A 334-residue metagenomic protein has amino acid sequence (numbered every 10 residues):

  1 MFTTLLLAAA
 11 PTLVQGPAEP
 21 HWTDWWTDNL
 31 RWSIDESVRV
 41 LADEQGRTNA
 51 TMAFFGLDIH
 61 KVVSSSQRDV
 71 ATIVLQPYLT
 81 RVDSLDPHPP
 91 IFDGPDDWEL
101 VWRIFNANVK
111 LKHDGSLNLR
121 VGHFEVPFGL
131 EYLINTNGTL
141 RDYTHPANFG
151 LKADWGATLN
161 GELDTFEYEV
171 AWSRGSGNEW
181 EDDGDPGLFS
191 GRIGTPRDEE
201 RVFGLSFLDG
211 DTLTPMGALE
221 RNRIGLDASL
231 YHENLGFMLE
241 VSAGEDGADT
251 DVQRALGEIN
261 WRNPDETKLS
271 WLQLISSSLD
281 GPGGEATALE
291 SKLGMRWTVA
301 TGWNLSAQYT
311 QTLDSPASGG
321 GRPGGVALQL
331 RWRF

Functional and structural regions predicted by a protein language model:
L5-S33, T267, G302-W303, R331-F334: Outer-membrane beta-barrel biogenesis signature
T23-R31, V38-V40, G46-G175, D185 (+2 more regions): Outer membrane beta-barrel
E36-E44, F54-V63, L75-D83, H123-P127 (+9 more regions): Transmembrane beta-strands of outer-membrane beta-barrel pores
Q45-T51, F92-E99, P146-L151, W180-P186 (+4 more regions): Replace "Gram-negative outer membrane beta-barrel proteins" with "bacterial and organellar outer membrane beta-barrel
G56-H60, F105-V109, T158-N160, R192-G194 (+5 more regions): Outer-membrane beta-barrel architecture
L163-E167, P186, G194-E285: Detector for outer-membrane/organellar transmembrane beta-barrel domains, recognizing the amphipathic beta-strand
P264-S315: C-terminal hydrophobic structural anchor segments that stabilize assembly/packing rather than catalytic chemistry
R322-F334: Outer-membrane beta-barrel "beta-signal"
